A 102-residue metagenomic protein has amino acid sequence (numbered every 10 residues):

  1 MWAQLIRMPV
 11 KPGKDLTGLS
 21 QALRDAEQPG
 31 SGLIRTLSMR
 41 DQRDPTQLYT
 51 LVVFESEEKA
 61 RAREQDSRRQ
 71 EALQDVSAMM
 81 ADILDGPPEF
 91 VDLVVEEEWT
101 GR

Functional and structural regions predicted by a protein language model:
M1-Y49, V53-Q70, A78-R102: Short S/T/G/P-rich N-terminal loop/turn motif that feeds into the first structured element of a domain
